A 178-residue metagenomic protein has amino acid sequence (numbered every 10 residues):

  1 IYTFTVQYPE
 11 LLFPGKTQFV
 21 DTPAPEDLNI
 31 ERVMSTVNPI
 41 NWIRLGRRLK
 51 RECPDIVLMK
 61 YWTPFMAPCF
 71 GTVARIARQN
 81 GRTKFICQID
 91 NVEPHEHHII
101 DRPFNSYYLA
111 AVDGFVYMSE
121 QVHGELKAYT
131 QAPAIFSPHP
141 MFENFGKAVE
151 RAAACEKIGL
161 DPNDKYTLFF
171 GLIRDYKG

Functional and structural regions predicted by a protein language model:
I1-R47, R51, V122, K127: N-terminal strand-loop element at the rim of the active site of nucleotide-sugar-dependent glycosyltransferases
T3-V6, D90, E120, H139 (+1 more regions): Cofactor-binding loop segments of dinucleotide-utilizing enzymes, especially the Rossmann-like FAD- and NAD(P)+-binding
E31-M34, R44-P68, T83-Q88: Short N-terminal targeting/anchoring amphipathic segment
N38, P94, L172-G178: Nucleotide-sugar-dependent glycosyltransferase donor-binding/catalytic pocket residues
P68-I76, I99-S106: Charged helix-capping and loop-helix junction motifs
G81-I86, N91-A111, E120-G124, V149-E150: Nucleotide-sugar donor phosphate/pyrophosphate-binding loop at the beta->alpha transition of glycosyltransferases
A110-R151: Donor nucleotide-sugar binding/catalytic pocket of nucleotide-sugar-dependent glycosyltransferases
L160-K177: Conserved donor-binding/catalytic core segment of Leloir-type glycosyltransferases
